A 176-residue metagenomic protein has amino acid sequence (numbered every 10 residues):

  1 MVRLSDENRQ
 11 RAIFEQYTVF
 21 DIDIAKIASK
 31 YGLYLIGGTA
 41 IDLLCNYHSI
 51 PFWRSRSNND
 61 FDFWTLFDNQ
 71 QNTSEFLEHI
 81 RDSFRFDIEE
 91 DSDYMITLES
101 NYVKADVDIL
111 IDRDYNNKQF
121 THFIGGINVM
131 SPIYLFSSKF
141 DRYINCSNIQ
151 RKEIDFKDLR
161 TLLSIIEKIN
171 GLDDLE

Functional and structural regions predicted by a protein language model:
M1-E176: Compositionally biased terminal segments of proteins
